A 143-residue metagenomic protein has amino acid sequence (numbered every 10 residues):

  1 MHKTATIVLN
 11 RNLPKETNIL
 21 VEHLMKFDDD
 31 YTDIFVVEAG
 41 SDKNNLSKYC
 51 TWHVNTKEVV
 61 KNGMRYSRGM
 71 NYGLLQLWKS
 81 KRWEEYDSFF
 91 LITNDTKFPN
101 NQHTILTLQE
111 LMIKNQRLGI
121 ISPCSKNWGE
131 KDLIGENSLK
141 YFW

Functional and structural regions predicted by a protein language model:
M1-E22: N-proximal low-complexity "stem/linker" segments adjacent to membrane-targeting elements
E22-T32: Short, acidic, metal-binding catalytic loop of nucleotide-sugar glycosyltransferases
V36-L46, K97: A conserved acidic beta->alpha catalytic loop
K48-V60, N137-Y141: Active-site regions of enzymes building and remodeling cell-envelope glycoconjugates
V60-S80: Glycine-rich, basic loop-to-helix element that forms the pyrophosphate-binding segment of sugar-nucleotide handling
E84-K97: Short beta-strand-to-loop acidic/aromatic patch adjacent to the donor-nucleotide binding site
N100-I120: Conserved donor-nucleotide/metal-binding helix-loop-beta segment in metal-dependent transferases, i.e., the alpha-helix
G119-G135: Short beta-strand-to-loop element that shapes/binds the nucleotide-sugar donor at the catalytic cleft/hinge
